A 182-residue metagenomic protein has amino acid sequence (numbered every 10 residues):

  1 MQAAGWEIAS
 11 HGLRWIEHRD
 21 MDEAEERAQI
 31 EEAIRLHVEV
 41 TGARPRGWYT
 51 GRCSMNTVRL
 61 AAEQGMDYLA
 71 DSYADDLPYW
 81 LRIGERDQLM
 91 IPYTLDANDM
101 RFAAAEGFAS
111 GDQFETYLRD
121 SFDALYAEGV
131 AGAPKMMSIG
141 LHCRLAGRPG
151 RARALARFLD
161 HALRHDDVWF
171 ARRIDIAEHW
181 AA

Functional and structural regions predicted by a protein language model:
M1-H11, R82-R86, F122-A133, L163: Acidic (Asp/Glu)-rich catalytic clusters
M1-M55, R86, L95-E106, S138: Metal-dependent polysaccharide deacetylase catalytic core of the NodB/CE4 family, i.e., the active-site-bearing domain
G5-I16, A62-P78: Acidic, His- and aromatic-enriched active-site or binding-groove loops in soluble protein domains that engage sugars
E23-E31, F108-R119, P149-A152, A156: Non-membrane alpha-helical structural segments and their capping/turn regions in soluble enzymes
W48, A61, I91, I139 (+1 more regions): Divalent metal-coordination and catalytic microenvironments
W48-N56, S72-D76, I174-D175: Short, solvent-exposed turn/loop segments enriched in Gly/Ser/Thr/Pro and often Arg
Y68, R119-A182: C-terminal domain-boundary segment and adjacent tail
D87-A127: A conserved mid-domain beta-alpha-beta active-site/ligand-binding segment of alpha/beta enzyme cores
